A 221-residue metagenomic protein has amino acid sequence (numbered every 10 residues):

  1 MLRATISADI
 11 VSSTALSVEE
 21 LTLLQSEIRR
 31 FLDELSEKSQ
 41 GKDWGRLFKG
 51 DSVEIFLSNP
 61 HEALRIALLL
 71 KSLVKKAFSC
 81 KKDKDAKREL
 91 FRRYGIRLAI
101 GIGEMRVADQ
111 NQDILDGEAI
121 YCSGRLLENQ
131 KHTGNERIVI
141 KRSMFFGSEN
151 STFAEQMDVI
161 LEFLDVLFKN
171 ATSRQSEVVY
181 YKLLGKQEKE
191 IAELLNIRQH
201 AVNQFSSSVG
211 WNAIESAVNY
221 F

Functional and structural regions predicted by a protein language model:
M1-F221: Regulatory and interdomain segments flanking nucleotide-handling catalytic cores in signaling/defense enzymes
